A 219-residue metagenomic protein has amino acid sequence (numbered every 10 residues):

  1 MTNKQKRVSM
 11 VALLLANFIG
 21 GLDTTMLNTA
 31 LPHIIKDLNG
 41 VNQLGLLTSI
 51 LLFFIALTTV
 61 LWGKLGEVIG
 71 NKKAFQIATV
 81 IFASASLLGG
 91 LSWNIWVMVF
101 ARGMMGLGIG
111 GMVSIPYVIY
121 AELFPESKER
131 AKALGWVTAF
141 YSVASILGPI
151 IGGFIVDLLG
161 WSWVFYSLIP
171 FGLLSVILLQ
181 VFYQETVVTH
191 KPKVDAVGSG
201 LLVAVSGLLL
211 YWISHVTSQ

Functional and structural regions predicted by a protein language model:
M1-V181: Transmembrane-helix bundle of Major Facilitator Superfamily
D157-Q219: Hydrophobic transmembrane-helix bundles of small-molecule transporters
